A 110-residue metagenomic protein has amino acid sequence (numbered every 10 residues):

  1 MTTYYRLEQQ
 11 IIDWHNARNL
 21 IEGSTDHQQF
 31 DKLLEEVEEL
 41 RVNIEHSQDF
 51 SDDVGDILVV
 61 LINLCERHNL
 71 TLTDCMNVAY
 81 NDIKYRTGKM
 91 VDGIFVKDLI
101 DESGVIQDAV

Functional and structural regions predicted by a protein language model:
M1-V54, L58-V110: Flexible "arm" and connector segments at domain edges
